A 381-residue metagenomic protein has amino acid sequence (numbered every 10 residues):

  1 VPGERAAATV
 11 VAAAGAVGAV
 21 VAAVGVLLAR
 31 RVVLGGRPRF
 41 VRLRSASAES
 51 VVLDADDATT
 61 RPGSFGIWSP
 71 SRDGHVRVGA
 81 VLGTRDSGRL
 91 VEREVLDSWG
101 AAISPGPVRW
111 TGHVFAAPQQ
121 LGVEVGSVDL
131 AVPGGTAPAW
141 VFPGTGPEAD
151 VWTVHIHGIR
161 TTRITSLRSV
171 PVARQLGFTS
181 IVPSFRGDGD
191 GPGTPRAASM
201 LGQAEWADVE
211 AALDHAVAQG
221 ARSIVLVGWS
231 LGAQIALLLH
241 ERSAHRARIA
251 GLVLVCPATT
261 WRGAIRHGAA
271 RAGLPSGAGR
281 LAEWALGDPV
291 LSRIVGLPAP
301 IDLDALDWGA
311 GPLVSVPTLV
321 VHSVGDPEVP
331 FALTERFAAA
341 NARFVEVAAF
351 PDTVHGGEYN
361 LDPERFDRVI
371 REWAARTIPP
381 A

Functional and structural regions predicted by a protein language model:
V33-F115: N-terminal accessory interaction module
W99-T145: N-terminal cap/lid segment of alpha/beta-hydrolase-fold proteins
P133-R186, D190-P192: Short, surface-exposed "cap/lid" segments of acyl-processing enzymes
A198-Q219, V225: Alpha/beta-hydrolase active-site loop
R242-I301: Hydrolase active-site cap/lid region
P312-S315, V320-H322, D326: Short beta-strand/loop motif that positions the catalytic acidic residue of the alpha/beta-hydrolase fold
P330-A339: Short alpha-helix in the alpha/beta-hydrolase fold that links the catalytic acid
T353-D367: Catalytic histidine-centered segment of alpha/beta-hydrolase-like enzymes
